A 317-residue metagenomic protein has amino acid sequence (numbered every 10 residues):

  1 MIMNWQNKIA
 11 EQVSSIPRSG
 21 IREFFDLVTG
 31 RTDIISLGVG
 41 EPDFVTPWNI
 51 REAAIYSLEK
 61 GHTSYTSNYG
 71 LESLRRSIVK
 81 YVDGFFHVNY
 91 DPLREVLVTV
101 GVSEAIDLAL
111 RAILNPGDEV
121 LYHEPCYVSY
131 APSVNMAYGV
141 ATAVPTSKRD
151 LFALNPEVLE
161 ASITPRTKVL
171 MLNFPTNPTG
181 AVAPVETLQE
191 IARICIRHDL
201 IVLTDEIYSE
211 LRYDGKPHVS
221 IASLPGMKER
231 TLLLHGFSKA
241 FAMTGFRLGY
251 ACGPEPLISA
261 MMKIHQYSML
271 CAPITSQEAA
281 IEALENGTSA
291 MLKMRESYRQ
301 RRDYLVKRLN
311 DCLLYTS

Functional and structural regions predicted by a protein language model:
I2-W5, A10-G101, L108, A283-N286 (+1 more regions): N-terminal small-domain helix-loop-helix segment of the aminotransferase-like
R31, A137, R197-H198: Helix C-cap/helix->beta junction micro-motif
A112-V134: Conserved PLP-anchoring active-site segment centered on the Schiff-base-forming lysine
M136-T142: A short helix-loop-beta submotif of the ANL/AMP-binding
T142, T146-D214: Active-site phosphate-binding strand-loop segment of PLP-dependent enzymes
L224, E229-R299, D303-L309: Conserved core segment of the aminotransferase class I/II
Y315-T316: Conserved small/polar residues in nucleotide/adenosyl-binding loops
